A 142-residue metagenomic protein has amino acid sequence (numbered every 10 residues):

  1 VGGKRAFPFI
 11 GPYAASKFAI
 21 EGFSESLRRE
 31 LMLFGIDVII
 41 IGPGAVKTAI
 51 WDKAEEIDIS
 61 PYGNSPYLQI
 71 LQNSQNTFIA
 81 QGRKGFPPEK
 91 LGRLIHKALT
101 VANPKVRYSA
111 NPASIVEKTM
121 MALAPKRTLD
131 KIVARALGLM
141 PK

Functional and structural regions predicted by a protein language model:
V1-R5, G44-A45: Active-site segment of SDR-like NAD(P)-dependent oxidoreductases
R5-G11: Active-site loop immediately N-terminal to the catalytic Tyr-X3-Lys motif of short-chain dehydrogenase/reductase
G11, A19-G22: Conserved cofactor-binding/catalytic machinery of classical short-chain dehydrogenase/reductase
S16: Active-site helix of classical SDR
A19, S26-L27, L31: Conserved alpha-helical elements of the SDR catalytic core
E30-G82: C-terminal beta-strand-loop-alpha-helix "lid" module of Rossmann-like NAD(P)-dependent dehydrogenases
V38, N76-L123: Core catalytic loop region at the nicotinamide-binding pocket of NAD(P)H-dependent oxidoreductases
R127-K142: Non-catalytic terminal and boundary segments that flank Rossmann-like NAD(P)-dependent oxidoreductase
